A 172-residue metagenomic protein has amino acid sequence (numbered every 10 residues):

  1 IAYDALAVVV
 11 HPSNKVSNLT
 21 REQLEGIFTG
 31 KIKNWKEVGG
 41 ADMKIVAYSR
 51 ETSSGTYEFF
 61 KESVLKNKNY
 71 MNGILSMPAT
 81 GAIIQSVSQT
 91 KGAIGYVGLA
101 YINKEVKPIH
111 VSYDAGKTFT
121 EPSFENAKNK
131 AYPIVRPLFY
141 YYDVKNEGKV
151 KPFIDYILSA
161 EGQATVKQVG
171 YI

Functional and structural regions predicted by a protein language model:
I1-I172: Exported/periplasmic ABC-transporter solute-binding proteins
